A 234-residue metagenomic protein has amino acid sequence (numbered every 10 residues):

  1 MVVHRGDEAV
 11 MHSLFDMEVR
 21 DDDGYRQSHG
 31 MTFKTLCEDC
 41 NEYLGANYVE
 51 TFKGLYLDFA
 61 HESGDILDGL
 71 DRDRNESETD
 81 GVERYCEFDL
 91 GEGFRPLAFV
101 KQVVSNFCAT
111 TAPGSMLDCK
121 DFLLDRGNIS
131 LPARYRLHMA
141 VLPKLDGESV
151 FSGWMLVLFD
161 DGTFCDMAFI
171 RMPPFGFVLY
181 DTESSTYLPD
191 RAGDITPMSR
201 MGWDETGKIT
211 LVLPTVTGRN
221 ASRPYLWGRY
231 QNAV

Functional and structural regions predicted by a protein language model:
M1-A46: An N-terminal structural lobe/cap that precedes and organizes the functional/catalytic core across diverse proteins
E8-R26, I66-L90: Short Fe-S-cluster ligation motifs
H29, E38-Y43, G54, G69-S77: Non-catalytic, beta-rich accessory domains that mediate macromolecular interactions or localization
T32, A98, G162-C165: Short, well-structured alpha-helical interface segments that form or flank functional binding sites
Y43-K53, A112-M116: Short, solvent-exposed secondary-structure capping/transition elements
F52-H61: Short cysteine/histidine-rich metal-coordination sites, predominantly Zn2+-binding motifs
R84-P113: Short, hydrophobic/amphipathic alpha-helical patches that form generic packing surfaces within helical domains
S105-V234: C-terminal, charged low-complexity interaction regions
